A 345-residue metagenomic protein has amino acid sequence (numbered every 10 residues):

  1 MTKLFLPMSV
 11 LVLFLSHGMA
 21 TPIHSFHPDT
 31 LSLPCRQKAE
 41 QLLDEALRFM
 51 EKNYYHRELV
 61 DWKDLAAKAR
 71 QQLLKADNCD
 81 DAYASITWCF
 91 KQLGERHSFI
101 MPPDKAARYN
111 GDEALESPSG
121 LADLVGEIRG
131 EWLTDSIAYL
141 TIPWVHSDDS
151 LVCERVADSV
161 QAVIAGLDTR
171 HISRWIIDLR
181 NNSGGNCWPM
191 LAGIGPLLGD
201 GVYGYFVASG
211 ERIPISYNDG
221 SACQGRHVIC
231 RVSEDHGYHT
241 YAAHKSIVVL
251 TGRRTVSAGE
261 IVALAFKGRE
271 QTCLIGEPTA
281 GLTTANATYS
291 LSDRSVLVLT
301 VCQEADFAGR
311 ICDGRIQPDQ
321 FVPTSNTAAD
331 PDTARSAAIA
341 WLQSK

Functional and structural regions predicted by a protein language model:
M1-P7: Bacterial N-terminal signal peptides that target proteins for export
K3, A20-I229, S246, I261 (+6 more regions): Flexible, low-complexity junctional segments that flank or bridge functional domains
P7-S16: Bacterial N-terminal signal peptides
N181-N182, T251-A258: Active-site neighborhood of thiol-dependent amide/isopeptide-bond enzymes
E234-S246, R253: A conserved mid-domain beta-alpha-beta active-site/ligand-binding segment of alpha/beta enzyme cores
R254-V256, R269-L282: Short, well-structured beta-strand/strand-turn elements
P318-K345: Low-complexity, Gly/Ser/Thr/Pro-rich intrinsically disordered linker/tail segments
